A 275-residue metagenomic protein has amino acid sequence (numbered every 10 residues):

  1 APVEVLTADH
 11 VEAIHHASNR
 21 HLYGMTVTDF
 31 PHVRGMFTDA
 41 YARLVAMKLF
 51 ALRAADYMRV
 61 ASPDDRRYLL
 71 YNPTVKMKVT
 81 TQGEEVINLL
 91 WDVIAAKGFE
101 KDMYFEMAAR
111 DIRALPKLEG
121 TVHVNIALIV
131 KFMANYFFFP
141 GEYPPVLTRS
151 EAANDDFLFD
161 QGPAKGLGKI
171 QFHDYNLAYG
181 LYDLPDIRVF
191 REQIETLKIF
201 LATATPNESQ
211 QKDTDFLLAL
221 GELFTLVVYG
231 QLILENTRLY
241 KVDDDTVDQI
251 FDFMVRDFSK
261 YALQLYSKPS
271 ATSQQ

Functional and structural regions predicted by a protein language model:
A1-Q275: Flavin-dependent oxidoreductase catalytic core characteristic of acyl-CoA dehydrogenase/oxidase-like enzymes
